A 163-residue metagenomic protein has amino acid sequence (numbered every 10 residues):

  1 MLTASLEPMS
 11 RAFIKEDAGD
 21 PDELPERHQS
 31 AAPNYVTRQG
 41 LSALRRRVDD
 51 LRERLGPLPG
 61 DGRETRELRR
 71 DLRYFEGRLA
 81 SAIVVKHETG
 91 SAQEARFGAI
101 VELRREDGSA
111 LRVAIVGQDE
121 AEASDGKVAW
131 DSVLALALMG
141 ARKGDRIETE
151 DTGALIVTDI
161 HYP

Functional and structural regions predicted by a protein language model:
M1-R78: Helix-rich terminal scaffold detector
E76-H87: Charged, amphipathic alpha-helical segments
K86-L155, H161: Non-DNA-binding regulatory cores of transcription-related proteins, predominantly C-terminal effector-binding
